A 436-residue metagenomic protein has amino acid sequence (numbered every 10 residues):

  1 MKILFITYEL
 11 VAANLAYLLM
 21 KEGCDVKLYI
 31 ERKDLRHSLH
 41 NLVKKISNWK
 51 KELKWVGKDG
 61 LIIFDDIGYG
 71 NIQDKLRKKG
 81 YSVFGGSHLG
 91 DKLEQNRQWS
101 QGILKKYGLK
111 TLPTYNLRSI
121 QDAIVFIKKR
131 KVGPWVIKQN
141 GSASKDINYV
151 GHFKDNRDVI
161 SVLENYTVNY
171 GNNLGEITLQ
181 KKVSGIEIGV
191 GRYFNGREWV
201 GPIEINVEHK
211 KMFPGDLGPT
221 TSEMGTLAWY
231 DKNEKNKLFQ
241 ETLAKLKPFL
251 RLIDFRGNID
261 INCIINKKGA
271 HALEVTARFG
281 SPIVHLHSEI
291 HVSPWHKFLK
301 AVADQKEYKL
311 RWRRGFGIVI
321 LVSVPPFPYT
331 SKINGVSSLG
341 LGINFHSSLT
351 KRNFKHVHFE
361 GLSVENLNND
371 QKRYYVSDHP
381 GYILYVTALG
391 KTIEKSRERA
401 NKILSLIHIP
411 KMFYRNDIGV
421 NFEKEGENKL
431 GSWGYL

Functional and structural regions predicted by a protein language model:
M1-L89: ATP-binding N-terminal substructure of ATP-dependent carboxylate-amine bond-forming enzymes
I3-L10, Y17, E52-L53, Q95-T178 (+3 more regions): Active-site nucleotide/adenylate-binding loops and adjacent lid/helix of ATP-dependent enzymes
N148-H287: Internal nucleotide-binding/catalytic subdomain
Y170-G171, K402-I418: Short arginine-rich
T226-W229, Y382-G390: Short, well-ordered beta-strand elements within core beta-sheets of diverse protein domains
F239-I259, T276-E360: Active-site "cap" helix and flanking loop/linker of ATP-utilizing ligase/carboxylase catalytic domains
I418-L436: A cross-kingdom feature marking charged/low-complexity
